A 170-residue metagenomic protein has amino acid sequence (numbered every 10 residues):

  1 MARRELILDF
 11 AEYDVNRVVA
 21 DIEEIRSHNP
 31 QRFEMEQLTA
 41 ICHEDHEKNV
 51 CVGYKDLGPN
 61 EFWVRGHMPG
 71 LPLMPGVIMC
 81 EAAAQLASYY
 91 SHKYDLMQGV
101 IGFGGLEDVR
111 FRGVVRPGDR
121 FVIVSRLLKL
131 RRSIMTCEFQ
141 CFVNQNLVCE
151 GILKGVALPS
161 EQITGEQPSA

Functional and structural regions predicted by a protein language model:
M1-L38, H43, A170: N-terminal leader/capping segments at the start of a protein or of a new domain
A2, D9-V19, L86-V124, V148-E150 (+1 more regions): Hydrophobic beta-strand-centered segment that forms part of the acyl-chain substrate-binding groove
Q31-M74: Catalytic strand-loop segment that frames the active site of acyl-thioester-processing enzymes
M35-Q37, F121, M135: Hydrophobic core residues within well-ordered beta-strands of beta-rich domains
A40-C42, C51, D56-G58, L106 (+3 more regions): Terminal leader/tail segments of proteins
I41, L73-Q98: Active-site helix/loop of acyl-thioester processing domains in fatty-acid/polyketide metabolism, spanning hotdog-fold
E44-H46, V114, L128-L130, V156: Residue-level recognition of beta-strand microenvironments
L130, I134-S169: Mixed-charge, glycine-accented linear interaction segment located at domain edges/termini
